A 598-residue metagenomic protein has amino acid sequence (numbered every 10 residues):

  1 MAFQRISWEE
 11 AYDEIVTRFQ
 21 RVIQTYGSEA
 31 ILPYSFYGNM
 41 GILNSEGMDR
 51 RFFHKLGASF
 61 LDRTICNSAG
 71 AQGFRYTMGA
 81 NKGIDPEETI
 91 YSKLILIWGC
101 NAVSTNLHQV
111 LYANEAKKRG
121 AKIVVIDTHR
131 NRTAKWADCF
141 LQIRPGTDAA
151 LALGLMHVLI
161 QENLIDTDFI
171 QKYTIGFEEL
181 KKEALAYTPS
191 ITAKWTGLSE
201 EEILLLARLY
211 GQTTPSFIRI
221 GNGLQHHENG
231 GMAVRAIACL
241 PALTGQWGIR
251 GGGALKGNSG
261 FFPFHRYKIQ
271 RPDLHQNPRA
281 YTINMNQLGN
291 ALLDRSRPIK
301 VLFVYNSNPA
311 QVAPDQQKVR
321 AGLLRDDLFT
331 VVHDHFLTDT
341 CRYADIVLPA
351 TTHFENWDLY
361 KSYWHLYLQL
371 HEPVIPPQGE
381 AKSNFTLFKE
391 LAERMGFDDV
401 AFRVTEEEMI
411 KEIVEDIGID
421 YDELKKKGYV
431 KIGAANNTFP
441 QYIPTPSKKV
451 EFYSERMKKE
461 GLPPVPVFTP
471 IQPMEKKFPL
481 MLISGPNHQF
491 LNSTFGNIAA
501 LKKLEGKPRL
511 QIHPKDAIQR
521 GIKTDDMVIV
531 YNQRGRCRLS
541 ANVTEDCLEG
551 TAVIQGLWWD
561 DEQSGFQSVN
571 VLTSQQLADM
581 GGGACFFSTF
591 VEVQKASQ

Functional and structural regions predicted by a protein language model:
M1-Y343, V347-E355, L391, M395 (+3 more regions): Catalytic alpha/large subunits of respiratory electron-transfer oxidoreductases, centered on bis-MGD molybdoenzymes
Y34, R219, L255-G257, A291 (+8 more regions): Residues in well-ordered beta-strands of folded domains
P86, F354-P376, A392: Glycine/threonine-rich phosphate-binding loop and adjacent beta-strand/alpha-helix elements that clamp
N222-H227, P373-A381: A short glycine-threonine-serine/GTX helix/turn-capping micro-motif
A233-V234, Y267-D273, E407-A500: Long, low-complexity segments enriched in small/aliphatic residues
L292, I299, S307-N308, V312 (+4 more regions): C-terminal substrate/ligand-recognition segments
R295, Q369, F439, P446 (+1 more regions): Short strand-coil-strand connectors
Q378, N384-G428, G433, I498-Q511 (+1 more regions): Long, contiguous, secondary-structure-rich segments that constitute the structural scaffold of globular domains
